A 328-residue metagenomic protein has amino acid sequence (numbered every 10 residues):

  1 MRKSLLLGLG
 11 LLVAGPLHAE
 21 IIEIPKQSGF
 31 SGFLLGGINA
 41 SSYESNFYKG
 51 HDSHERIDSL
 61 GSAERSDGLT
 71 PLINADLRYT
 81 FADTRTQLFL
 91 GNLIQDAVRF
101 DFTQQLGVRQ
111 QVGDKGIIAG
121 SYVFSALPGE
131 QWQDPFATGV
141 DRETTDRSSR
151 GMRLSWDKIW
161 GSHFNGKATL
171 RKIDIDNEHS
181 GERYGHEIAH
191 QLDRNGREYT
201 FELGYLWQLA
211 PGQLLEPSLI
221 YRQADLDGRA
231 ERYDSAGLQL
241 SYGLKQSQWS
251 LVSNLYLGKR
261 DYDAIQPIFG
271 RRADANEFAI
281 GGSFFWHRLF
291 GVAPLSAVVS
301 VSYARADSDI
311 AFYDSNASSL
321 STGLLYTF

Functional and structural regions predicted by a protein language model:
E20-F30, A82-F89, Q111-A119, W156-N165 (+3 more regions): Short loop/turn motifs that connect adjacent beta-strands in outer-membrane beta-barrel proteins
E20-R85: Outer-membrane beta-barrel initiation region
S28-F30, D67-I73, F100-Q104, D146-M152 (+4 more regions): Residues that define the transmembrane beta-barrel architecture of outer-membrane proteins
I38-S42, F81-D83, N92-D96, Y122-P128 (+9 more regions): Transmembrane beta-strands of outer-membrane beta-barrel pores
Y43, S53, Q105-E216: Outer-membrane pore/translocation modules
L60-A63, G91-L93, F136-E143, S149-G151 (+6 more regions): Extracellular loop and loop/strand-boundary signature of outer-membrane beta-barrel proteins
F164-K167, R194-I265: Detector for outer-membrane/organellar transmembrane beta-barrel domains, recognizing the amphipathic beta-strand
F284-W286, S315-F328: Outer-membrane beta-barrel "beta-signal"
